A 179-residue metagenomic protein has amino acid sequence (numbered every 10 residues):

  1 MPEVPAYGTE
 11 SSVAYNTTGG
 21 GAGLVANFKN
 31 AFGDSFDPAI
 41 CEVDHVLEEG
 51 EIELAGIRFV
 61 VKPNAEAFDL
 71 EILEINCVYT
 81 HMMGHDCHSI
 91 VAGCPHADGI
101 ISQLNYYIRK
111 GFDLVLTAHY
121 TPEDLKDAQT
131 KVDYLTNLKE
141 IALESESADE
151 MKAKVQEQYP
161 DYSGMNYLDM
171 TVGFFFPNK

Functional and structural regions predicted by a protein language model:
M1-L47: Active-site HxH/HxHxD metal-binding segment of metal-dependent hydrolases
M1-S12, V78-M83, K110-T121: Active-site neighborhood of phospho(di)ester-bond hydrolases with catalytic His/Asp-centered motifs
S12-Y15, E66-F68, G84-C87, T121-D124 (+1 more regions): Solvent-exposed loop/turn segments at secondary-structure junctions within structured extracellular/periplasmic domains
G20-G23, N27, T130, E150 (+2 more regions): Exposed alpha-helical structural elements
D37-Y106: Catalytic core of the metallo-beta-lactamase
E51, E144-K179: C-terminal regulatory/interaction regions
G84, I90-P95, Y120-T121, A153-Y162: Divalent metal-binding segments
A97-E150: Divalent-metal (often Zn2+) His-rich catalytic cores of metallo-beta-lactamase-fold enzymes
